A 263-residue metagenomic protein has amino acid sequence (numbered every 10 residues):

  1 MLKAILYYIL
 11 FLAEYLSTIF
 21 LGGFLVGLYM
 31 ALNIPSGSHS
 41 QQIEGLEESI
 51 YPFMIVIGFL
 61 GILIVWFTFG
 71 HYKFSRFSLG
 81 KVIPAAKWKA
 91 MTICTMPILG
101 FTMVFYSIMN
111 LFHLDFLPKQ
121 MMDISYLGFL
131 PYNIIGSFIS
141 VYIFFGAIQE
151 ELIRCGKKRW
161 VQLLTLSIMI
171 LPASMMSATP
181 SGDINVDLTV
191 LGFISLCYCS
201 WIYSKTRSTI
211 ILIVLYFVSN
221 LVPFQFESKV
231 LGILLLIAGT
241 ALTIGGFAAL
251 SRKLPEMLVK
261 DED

Functional and structural regions predicted by a protein language model:
M1-I9, H71-K87, L254-D263: N-terminal juxtamembrane cytosolic/stromal segments of multi-pass membrane proteins
K3-L21, I57-L60, T92-T102, L163-I168: Alpha-helical transmembrane segments
A4, Y8, Y126-E262: Transmembrane helix-loop-helix hairpins at the membrane interface of multi-pass integral membrane proteins
I9-H71, L127-G128, I233-A241: Alpha-helical transmembrane segments in multi-pass membrane proteins
L16-P35, F67-H71, T102-L111, S174 (+3 more regions): Short hydrophobic alpha-helical membrane-anchoring segments
M30-I50, H71-I143, Q149-E150, R154-C155: Juxtamembrane helix-loop-helix connectors linking adjacent transmembrane helices in multi-pass membrane enzymes
